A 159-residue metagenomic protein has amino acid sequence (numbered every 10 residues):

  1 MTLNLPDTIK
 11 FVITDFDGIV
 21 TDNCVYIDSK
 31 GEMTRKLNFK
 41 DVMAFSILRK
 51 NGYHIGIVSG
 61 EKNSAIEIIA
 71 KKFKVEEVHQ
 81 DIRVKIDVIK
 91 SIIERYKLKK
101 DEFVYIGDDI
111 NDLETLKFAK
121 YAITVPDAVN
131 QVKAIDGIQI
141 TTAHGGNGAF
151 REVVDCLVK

Functional and structural regions predicted by a protein language model:
M1-V84: Alpha-helical substrate-recognition element adjacent to the catalytic core
T34-R35, I86-K159: Mg2+-dependent phosphoryl-transfer enzymes with acidic/Ser/Thr/Gly-rich catalytic loops
